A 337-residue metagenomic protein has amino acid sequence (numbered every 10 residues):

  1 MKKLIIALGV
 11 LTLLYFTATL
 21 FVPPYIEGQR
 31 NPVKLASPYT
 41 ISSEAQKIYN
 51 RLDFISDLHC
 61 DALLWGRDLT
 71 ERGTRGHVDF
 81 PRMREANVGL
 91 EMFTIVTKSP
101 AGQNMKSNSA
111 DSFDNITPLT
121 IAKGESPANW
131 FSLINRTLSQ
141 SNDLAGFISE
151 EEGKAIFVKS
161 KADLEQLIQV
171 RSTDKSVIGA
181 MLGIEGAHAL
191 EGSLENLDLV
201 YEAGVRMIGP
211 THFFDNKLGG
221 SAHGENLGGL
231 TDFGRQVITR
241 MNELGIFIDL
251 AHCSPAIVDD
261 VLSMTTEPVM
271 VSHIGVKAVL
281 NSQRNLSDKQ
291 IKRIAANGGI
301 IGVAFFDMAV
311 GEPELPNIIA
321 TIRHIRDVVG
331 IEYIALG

Functional and structural regions predicted by a protein language model:
K2-G209, F213-E225, N281-I291, A295-G302 (+1 more regions): N-terminal hydrophobic targeting/anchoring segments and the immediately downstream early-domain regions of hydrolases
P210-H212, K217-Q290, G302-G311: Active-site core of metal-dependent hydrolases
H273, L336-G337: A generic structural motif
